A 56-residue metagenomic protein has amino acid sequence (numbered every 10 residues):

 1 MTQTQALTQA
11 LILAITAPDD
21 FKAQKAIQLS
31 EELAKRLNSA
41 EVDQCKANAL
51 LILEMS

Functional and structural regions predicted by a protein language model:
M1-Q24: N-terminal acidic leader/helix
D20-S56: Short, charge-rich amphipathic interface segments used for partner binding and complex assembly
